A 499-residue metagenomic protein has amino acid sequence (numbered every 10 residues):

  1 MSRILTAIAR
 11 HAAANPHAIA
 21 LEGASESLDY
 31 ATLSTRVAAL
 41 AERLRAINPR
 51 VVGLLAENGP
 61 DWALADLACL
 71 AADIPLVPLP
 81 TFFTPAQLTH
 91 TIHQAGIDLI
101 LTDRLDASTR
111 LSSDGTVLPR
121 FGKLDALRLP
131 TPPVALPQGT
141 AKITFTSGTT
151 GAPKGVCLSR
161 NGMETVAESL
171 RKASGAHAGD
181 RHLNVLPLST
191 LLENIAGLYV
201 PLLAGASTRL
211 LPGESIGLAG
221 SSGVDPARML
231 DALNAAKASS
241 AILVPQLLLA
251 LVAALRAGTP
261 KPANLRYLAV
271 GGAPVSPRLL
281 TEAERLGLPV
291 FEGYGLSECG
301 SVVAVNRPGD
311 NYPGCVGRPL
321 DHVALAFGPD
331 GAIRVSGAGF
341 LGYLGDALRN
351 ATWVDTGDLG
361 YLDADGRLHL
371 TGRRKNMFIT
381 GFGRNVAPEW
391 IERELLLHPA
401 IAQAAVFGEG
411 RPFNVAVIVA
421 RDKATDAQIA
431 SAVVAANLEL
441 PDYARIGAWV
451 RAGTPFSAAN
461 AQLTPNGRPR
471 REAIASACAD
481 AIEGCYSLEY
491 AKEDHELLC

Functional and structural regions predicted by a protein language model:
H17-I47, G53, E57-G59, L67 (+2 more regions): Conserved AMP-binding/adenylate-forming core of the ANL superfamily
D29-A31, A141-E168: Conserved AMP-binding A3 loop
R128-F145, A152, G175-R181: Conserved pre-ATP/AMP-binding loop-to-beta segment of ANL
E164-R181, L188-S240, P245-L249, A253-L255: Conserved AMP-binding/adenylation subdomain of ANL enzymes
L203-A206, D231-L233, A238-I242, V252-N311 (+1 more regions): Gly/Ser/Thr-rich phosphate-binding loop
P319, V323, A332-G381, N385 (+3 more regions): Conserved ATP-binding/catalytic segment of the ANL
L359-R445, P455: AMP-binding/adenylate-forming catalytic core of the ANL superfamily
F378, Q403-V406, N437-C499: Conserved C-terminal "lid"/linker of ANL adenylate-forming enzymes
